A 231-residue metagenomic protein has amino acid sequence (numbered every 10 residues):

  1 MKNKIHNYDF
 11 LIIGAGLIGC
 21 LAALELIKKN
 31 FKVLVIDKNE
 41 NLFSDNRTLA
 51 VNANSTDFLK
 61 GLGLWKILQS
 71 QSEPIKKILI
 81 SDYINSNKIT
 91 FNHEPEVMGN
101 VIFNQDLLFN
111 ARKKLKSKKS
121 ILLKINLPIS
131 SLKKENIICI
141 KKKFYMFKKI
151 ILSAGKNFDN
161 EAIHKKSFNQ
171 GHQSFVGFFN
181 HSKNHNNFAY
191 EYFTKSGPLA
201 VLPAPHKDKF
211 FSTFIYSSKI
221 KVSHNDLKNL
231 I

Functional and structural regions predicted by a protein language model:
K2-I18, L34: Beta1/beta-strand and adjacent pyrophosphate-binding region of the FAD-binding site in flavoprotein oxidoreductases
I5, S72-A162, F168-F175: Conserved N-terminal helical subregion
L11-I13, L24-R47: Glycine-rich FAD pyrophosphate-binding loop
I18, A22, N41, N157: Conserved Rossmann-like nucleotide-cofactor binding loop
D45-D82: N-terminal FAD cofactor-binding segment of flavoenzymes
L59, A111, V201: Residue-level signal for inorganic ion chemistry
K156-L199, K219-I220: Central beta-strand plus flanking loop segment that forms part of the substrate or channel wall within the catalytic
K195-I231: Conserved FAD/dinucleotide-binding core of flavoprotein oxidoreductases
